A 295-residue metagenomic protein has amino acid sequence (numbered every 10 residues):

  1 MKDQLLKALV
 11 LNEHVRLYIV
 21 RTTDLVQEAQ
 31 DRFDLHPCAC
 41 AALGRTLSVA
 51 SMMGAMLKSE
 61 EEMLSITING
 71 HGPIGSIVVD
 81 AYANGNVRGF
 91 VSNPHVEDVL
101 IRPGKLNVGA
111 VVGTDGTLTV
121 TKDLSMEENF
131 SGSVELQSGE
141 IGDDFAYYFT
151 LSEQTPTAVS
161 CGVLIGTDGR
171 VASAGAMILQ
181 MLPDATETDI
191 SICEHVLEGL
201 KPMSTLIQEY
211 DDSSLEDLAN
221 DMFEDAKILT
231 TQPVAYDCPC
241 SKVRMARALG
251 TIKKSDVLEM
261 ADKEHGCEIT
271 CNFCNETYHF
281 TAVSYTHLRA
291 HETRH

Functional and structural regions predicted by a protein language model:
M1-L229: Interaction interfaces in information-processing and related assembly proteins
S131, A235, R247, N275: Short, flexible active-site loop motifs that bind/organize anionic cofactors or intermediates
E140, Q232, S284: Solvent-exposed, flexible loop/coil residues
D212-Y236, S255-T270: Immediate flanking context of iron-sulfur cluster ligation sites
P239-C240, F273: Short, cysteine/histidine-rich loop/knuckle motifs that typically chelate Zn2+
K242-A261, Y278-Y285: Iron-sulfur (Fe-S) cluster-binding segments and ferredoxin-like electron-carrier domains, especially [2Fe-2S]
C267-F280: Short, amphipathic C-terminal "tail helix"
T286-H295: Conserved small/polar residues in nucleotide/adenosyl-binding loops
